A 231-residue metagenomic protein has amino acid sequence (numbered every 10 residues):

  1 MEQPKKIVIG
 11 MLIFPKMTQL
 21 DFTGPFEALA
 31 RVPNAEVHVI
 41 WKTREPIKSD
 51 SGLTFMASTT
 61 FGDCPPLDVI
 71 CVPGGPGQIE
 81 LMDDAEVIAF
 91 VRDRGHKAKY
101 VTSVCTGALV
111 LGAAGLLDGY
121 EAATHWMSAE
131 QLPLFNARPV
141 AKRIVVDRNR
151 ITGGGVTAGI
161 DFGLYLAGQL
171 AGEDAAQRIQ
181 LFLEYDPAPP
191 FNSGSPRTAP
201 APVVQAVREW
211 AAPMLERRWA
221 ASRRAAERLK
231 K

Functional and structural regions predicted by a protein language model:
M1-V101, A108-A113, A129-Q131, P139-A141 (+1 more regions): Extended, subdomain-level signal for the structured scaffold at the beginning of enzyme domains
I13-K16, D147-T152: A short glycine/serine-rich beta->alpha loop
M82-A85, A123, G154: Residues at secondary-structure transition points
V101-T102, A123, V140, I151: Structural detector of well-ordered beta-strand residues that form the stable sheet scaffold of enzyme domains
T106-A108, I151-G168: Active-site-proximal catalytic alpha-helix in oxidoreductases
L117-I144: A conserved active-site-flanking secondary-structure segment within enzyme catalytic domains
A122, V156, Q169-E173: Alpha-helix boundary/capping and short turn/kink residues
